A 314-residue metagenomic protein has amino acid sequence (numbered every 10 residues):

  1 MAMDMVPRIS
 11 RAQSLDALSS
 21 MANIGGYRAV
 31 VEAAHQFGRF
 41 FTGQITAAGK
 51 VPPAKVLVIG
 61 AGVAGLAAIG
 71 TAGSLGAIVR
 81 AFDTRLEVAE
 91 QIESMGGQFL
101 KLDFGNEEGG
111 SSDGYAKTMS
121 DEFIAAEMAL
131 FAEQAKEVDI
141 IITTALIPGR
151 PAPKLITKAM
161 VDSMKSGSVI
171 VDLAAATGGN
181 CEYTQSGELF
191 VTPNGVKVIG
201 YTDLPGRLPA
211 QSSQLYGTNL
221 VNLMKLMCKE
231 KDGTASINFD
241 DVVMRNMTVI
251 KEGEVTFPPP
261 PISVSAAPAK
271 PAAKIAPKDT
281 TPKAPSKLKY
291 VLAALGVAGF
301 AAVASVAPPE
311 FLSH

Functional and structural regions predicted by a protein language model:
M1-D4, I140-I199: ADP-ribose/adenylate-binding Rossmann-like module
D4-Q44, P53, C181-S263, A267-P268 (+3 more regions): Adenosine-phosphate binding glycine-rich loop
M5-S10, T84-L86, F104-G105, L146-I147 (+2 more regions): Short, ordered loop/turn segments at secondary-structure junctions
T42-Q134, D279-K283: Glycine-rich phosphate/diphosphate-binding loop of Rossmann-like nucleotide-binding domains
S74, Y115-A126, I140-P153, V169 (+3 more regions): Glycine-rich phosphate/diphosphate-binding loops and the adjacent beta-loop-alpha structural elements that coordinate
A266-L295: Cytosolic-side membrane-insertion boundary helix
A298-S313: Transmembrane helix-loop junctions in multi-pass membrane proteins
